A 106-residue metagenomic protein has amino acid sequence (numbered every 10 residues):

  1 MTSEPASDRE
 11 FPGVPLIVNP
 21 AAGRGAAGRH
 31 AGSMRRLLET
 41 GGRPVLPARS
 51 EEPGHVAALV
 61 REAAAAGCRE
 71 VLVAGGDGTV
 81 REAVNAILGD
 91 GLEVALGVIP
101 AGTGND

Functional and structural regions predicted by a protein language model:
M1-A74, R81, A86: ATP/NTP phosphate-donor binding region
G75-G76, A101: Glycine-rich Rossmann-fold phosphate-binding loop(s) that bind the pyrophosphate of adenine dinucleotide cofactors
T79-R81, N105-D106: Short, active-site-adjacent cap segments at secondary-structure transitions
D90-D106: Short, acidic/small-residue loops that bind anionic groups at enzyme active sites
